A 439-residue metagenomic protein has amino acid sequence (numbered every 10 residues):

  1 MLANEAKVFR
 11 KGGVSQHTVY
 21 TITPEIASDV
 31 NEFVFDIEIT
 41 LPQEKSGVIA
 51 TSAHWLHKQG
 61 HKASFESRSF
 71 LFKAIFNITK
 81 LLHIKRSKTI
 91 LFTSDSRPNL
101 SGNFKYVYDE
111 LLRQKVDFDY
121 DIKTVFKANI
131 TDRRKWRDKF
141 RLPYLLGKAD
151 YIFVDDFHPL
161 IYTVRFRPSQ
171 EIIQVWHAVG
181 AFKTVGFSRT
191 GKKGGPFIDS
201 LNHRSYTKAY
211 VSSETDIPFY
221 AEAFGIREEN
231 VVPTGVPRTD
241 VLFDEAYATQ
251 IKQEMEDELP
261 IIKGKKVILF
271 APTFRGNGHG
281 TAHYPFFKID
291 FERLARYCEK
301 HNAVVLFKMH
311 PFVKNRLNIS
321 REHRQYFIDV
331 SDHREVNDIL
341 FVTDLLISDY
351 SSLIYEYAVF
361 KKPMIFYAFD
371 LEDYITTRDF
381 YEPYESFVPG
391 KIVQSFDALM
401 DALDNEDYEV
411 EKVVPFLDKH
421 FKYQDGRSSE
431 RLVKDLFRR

Functional and structural regions predicted by a protein language model:
M1-T89, R113: Basic, ligand-binding patches in group-transfer machinery, especially extracytoplasmic/periplasmic segments
F35, Q43-K45, F396-R439: C-terminal amphipathic helix plus adjacent low-complexity, charged tail appended to glycosyltransferase catalytic
E66-I75, V179-R189, P196-H279, H283 (+1 more regions): A nucleotide-sugar donor-handling region in carbohydrate enzymes
N99-E110, A223, V231, P237-I319 (+2 more regions): Conserved catalytic-core segment of nucleotide-activated headgroup transferases in glycan assembly
N129-I198: Extended catalytic core of nucleotide-activated donor transferases of GT-like folds
W136-Y151, F157-P159, P311-Y355: Donor nucleotide-activated moiety binding/catalytic core segment of transferases that use nucleotide-activated donors
I152-A181, R334-R378: A donor-sugar binding/catalytic signature common to diverse glycosyltransferases and related nucleotide-sugar
I319-Q325, S352-H420: Catalytic binding pocket for nucleotide-activated donors in carbohydrate/polymer assembly enzymes
